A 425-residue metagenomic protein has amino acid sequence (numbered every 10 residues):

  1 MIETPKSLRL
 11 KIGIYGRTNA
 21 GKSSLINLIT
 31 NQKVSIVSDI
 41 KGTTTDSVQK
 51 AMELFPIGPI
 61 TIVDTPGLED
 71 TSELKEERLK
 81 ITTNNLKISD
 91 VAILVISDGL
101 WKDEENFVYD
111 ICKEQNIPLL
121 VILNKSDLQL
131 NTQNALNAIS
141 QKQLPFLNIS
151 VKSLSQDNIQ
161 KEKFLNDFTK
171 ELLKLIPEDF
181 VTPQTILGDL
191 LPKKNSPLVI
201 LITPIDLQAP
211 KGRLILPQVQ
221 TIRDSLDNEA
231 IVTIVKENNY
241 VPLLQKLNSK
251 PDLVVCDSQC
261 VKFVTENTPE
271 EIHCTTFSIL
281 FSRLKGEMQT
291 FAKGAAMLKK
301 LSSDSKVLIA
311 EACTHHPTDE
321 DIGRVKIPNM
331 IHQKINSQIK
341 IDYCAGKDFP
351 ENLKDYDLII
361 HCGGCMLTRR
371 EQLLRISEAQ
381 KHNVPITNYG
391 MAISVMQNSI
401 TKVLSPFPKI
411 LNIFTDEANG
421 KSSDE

Functional and structural regions predicted by a protein language model:
M1-E76, N84: Conserved G1/Walker A P-loop phosphate-binding module
I2, R17-S23, K211-E425: C-terminal effector/interaction modules appended to NTPase cores
I12, V199, S305-V307: Conserved hydrophobic helix-helix packing surfaces used for dimerization/oligomerization
D39, L68-L74, I96-L100, I176-E178 (+3 more regions): Short, flexible loop segments at the rims of nucleotide/cofactor-binding pockets, characterized by
K50-G58, E77-L147, L214-A230, N239-K246 (+2 more regions): Conserved C-terminal guanine-recognition region of P-loop GTPase G domains, centered on the G4
T65, V95-L100, L120-Q133, L147-K161 (+7 more regions): G-domain G4 guanine-recognition motif of GTPases
P118-L120, K125-G188, L198-I200, E229-V232 (+7 more regions): Canonical P-loop GTPase G-domain recognition
L190-Q218: Long, well-ordered amphipathic alpha-helical subdomains in the mid-to-C-terminal portions of large enzyme subunits
